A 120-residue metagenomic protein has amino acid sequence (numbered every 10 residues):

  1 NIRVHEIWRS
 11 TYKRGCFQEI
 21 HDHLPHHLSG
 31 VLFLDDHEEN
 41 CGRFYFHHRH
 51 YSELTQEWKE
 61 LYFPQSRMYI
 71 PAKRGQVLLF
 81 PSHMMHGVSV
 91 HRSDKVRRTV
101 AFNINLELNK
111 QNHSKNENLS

Functional and structural regions predicted by a protein language model:
R3-L79, S89, L106-N118: Catalytic core of non-heme Fe(II) oxygenases with the double-stranded beta-helix
M85-T99: Ligand-binding loop in jelly-roll beta-barrel domains
F102: HATPase_c (GHKL) ATP-binding subdomain of two-component histidine kinases
